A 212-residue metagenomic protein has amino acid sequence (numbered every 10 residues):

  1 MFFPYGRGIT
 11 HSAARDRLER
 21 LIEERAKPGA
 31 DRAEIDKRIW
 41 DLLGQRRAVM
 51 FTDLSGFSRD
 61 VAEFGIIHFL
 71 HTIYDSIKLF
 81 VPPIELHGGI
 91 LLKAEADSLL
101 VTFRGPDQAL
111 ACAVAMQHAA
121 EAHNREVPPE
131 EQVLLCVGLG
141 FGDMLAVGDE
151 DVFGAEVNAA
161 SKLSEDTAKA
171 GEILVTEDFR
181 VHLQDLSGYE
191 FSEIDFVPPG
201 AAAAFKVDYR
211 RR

Functional and structural regions predicted by a protein language model:
M1-D36, A170, V175-R212: Intrinsically disordered, glycine/charged-rich C-terminal tails and inter-domain linkers that flank nucleotidyl cyclase
S12, R32-A111: Catalytic NTP-binding/metal-coordinating core of nucleotidyl cyclase/transferase enzymes
A14-L18, H71-G88, L100-V137, F141-D143 (+1 more regions): Alpha-helical scaffold within the catalytic cores of cyclic-nucleotide enzymes
F57, A109, M144, A160 (+1 more regions): A generic structural signal for short hydrophobic patches within well-formed alpha-helices
E85, E165-D166, D185: Solvent-exposed polar/charged
G89-A94, P129, I194-F196: Short beta-strand
E95, G140-F141, V175: A secondary-structure boundary/capping signal
V147-D151, G171-I173: Catalytic cores and conserved motifs of cyclic dinucleotide signaling enzymes
